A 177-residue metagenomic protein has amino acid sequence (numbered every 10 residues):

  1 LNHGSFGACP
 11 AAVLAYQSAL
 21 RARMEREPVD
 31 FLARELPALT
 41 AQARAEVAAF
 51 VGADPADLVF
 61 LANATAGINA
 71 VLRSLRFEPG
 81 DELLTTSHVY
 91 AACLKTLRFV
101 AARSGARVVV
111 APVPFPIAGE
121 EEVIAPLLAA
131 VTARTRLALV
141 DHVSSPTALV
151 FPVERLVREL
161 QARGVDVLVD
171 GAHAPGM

Functional and structural regions predicted by a protein language model:
L1-M177: Pyridoxal 5′-phosphate
